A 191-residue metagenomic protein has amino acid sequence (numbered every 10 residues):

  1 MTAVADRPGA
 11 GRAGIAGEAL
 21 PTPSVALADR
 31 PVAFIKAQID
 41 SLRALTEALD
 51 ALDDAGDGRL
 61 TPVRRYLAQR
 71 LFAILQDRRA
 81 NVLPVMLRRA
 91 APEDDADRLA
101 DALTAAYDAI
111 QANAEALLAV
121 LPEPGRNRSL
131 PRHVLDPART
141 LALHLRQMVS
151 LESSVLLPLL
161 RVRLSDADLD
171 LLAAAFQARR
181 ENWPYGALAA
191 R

Functional and structural regions predicted by a protein language model:
M1-R191: Small-residue-biased structural context
